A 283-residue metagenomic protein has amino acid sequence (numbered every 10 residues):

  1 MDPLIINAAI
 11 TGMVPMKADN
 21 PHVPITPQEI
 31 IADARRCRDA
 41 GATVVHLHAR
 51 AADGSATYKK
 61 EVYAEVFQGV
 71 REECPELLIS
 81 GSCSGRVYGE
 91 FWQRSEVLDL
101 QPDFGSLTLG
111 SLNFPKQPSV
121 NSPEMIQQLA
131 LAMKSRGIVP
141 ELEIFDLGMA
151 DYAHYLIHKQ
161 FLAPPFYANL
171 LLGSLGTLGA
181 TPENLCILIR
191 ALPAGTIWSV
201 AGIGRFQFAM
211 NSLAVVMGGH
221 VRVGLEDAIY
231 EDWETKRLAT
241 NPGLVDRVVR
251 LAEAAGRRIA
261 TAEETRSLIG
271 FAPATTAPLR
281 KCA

Functional and structural regions predicted by a protein language model:
M1-H22, S106-N113: N-terminal small/glycine-rich loop or linker at the start of catalytic domains across soluble metabolic enzymes
D2, A8, S55-S82, Q128-S135 (+3 more regions): Alpha-helix-loop-beta-strand connector modules within alpha/beta enzyme cores
A18, T43-V66, F114, L171-L172 (+2 more regions): Glycine-rich, proline-tolerant flexible connector loops at the mouths of alpha/beta enzymes
P27, T57-V120: Active-site beta->alpha loop and helix N-cap motifs at the rims of alpha/beta catalytic domains
I30, C37, H48, G105 (+4 more regions): Conserved, mostly hydrophobic/aromatic
A42-A52, I79-C83, E143, T265: Short beta-strand segments at enzyme active-site cores
F104-E226, A239, G243: Catalytic alpha/beta core domains of metabolic enzymes, predominantly
C186, R190, S212-A283: Structured C-terminal cap/extension of enzyme domains
